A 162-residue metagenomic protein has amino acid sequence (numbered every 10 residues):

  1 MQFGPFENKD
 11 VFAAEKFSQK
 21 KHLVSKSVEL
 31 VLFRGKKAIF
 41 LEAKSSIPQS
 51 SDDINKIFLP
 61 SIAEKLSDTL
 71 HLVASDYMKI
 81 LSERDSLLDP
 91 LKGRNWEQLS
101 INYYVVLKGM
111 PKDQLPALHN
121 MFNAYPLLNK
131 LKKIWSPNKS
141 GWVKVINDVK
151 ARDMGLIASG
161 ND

Functional and structural regions predicted by a protein language model:
M1-S27, F33: Acidic-basic catalytic patches of nuclease active cores, encompassing PD-(D/E)XK and other metal-cofactor nuclease
K9-D10, Q19-K20, I80-D85, L115: A short linear-motif detector with a strong N-terminal bias
L23-G35, P90-L99: Short, surface-exposed loop and linker segments with low hydrophobicity and enrichment for Pro/Ser/Thr
L30-L32, I39-S45: Conserved catalytic cores of phosphodiester-cleaving nucleases, focusing on short active-site segments
K37-I39, N102: Structural motif
S45-M110, L127-S136: Catalytic cores of nucleic-acid endonucleases
K112-D162: Polybasic (Lys/Arg-rich)
